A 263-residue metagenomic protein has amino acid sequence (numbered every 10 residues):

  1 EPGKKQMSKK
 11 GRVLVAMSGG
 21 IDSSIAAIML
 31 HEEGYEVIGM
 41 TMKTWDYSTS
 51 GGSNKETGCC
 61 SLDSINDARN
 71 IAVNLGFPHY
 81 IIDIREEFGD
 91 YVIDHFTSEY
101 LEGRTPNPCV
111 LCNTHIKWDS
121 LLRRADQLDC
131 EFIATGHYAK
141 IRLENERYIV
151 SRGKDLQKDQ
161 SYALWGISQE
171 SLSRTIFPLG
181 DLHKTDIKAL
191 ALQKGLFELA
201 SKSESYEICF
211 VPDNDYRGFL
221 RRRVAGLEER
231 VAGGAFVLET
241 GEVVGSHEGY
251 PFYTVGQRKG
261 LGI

Functional and structural regions predicted by a protein language model:
P2-G166, I176, K184-I187, L192: ATP-dependent adenylation/nucleotidyltransferase module used to activate substrates
A134-R142, E146-I263: AMP-forming adenylation/ATP pyrophosphatase catalytic core
